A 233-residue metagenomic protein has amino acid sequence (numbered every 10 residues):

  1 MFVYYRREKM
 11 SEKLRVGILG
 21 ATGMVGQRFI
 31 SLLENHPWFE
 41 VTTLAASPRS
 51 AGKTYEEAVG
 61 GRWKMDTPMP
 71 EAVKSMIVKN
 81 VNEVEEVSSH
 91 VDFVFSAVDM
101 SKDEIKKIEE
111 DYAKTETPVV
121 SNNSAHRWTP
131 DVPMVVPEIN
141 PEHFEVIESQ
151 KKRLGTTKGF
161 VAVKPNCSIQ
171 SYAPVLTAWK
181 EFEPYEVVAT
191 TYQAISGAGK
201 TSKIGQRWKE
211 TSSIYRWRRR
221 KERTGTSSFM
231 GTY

Functional and structural regions predicted by a protein language model:
F2-R220: N-terminal Rossmann-like NAD(P) cofactor-binding subdomain of oxidoreductases, focused on the glycine-rich
R220-Y233: Oxyanion-binding "anion nests"
